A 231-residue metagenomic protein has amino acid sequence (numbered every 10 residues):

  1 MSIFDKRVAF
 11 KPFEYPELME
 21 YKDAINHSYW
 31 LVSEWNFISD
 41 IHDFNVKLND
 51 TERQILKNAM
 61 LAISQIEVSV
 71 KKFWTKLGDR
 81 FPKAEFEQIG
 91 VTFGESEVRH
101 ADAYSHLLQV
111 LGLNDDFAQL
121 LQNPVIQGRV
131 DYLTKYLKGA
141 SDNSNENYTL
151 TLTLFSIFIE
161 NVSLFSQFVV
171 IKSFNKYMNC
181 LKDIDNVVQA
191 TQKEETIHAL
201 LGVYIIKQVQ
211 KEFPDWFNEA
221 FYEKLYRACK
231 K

Functional and structural regions predicted by a protein language model:
M1-K231: Non-heme di-metal
